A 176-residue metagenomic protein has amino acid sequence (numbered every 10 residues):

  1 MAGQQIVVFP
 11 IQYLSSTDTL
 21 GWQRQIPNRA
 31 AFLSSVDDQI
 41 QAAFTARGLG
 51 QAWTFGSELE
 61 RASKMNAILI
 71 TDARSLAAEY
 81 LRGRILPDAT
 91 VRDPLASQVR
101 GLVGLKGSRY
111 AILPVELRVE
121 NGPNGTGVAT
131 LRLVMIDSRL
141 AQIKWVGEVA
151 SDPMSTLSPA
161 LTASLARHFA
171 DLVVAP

Functional and structural regions predicted by a protein language model:
M1-D18, V36-D38, L81-Y110, E116-P176: C-terminal/domain-edge helix-coil "capping" segments
G21-S108: N-terminal segment of the mature soluble domain
